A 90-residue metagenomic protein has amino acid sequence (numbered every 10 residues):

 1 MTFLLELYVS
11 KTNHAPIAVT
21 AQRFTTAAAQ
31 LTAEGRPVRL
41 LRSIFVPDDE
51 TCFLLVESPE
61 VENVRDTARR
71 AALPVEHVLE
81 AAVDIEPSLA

Functional and structural regions predicted by a protein language model:
M1, R36, P74: Residue-level signal for beta-strand positions within conserved beta-sheet cores that form or flank
M1-T32, V46, V83-A90: Short S/T/G/P-rich N-terminal loop/turn motif that feeds into the first structured element of a domain
L4-L7, L41-N63: Short, well-ordered beta-strand segments in beta-rich or mixed alpha/beta enzyme and ligand-binding folds
T20, F53-V56, A71, E86-S88: Hydrophobic alpha-helical segments
A21-T26, G35-P37, E57-E62: Short amphipathic alpha-helical surface micro-motifs
A28, T51, E76-V78, P87-S88: Short amphipathic alpha-helical patches
A33, E57-D84: An amphipathic, aromatic/His-enriched active-site/gating alpha helix that lines ligand/cofactor pockets
P37-S43, H77: A short linear hydrophobic-aromatic micro-motif
